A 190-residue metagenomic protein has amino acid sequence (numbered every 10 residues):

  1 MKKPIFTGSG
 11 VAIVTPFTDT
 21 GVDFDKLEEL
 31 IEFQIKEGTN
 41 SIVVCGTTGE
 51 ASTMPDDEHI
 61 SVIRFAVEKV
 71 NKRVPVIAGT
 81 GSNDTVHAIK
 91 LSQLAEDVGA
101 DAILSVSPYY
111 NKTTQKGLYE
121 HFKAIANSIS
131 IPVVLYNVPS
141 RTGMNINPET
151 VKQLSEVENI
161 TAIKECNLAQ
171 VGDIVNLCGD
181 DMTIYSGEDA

Functional and structural regions predicted by a protein language model:
M1, Q34, A95, K152-S155 (+1 more regions): Structural motif
K2-V11, T15-G143: Active-site beta->alpha loop and helix N-cap motifs at the rims of alpha/beta catalytic domains
N127-S128, P139-A190: Catalytic alpha/beta core domains of metabolic enzymes, predominantly
